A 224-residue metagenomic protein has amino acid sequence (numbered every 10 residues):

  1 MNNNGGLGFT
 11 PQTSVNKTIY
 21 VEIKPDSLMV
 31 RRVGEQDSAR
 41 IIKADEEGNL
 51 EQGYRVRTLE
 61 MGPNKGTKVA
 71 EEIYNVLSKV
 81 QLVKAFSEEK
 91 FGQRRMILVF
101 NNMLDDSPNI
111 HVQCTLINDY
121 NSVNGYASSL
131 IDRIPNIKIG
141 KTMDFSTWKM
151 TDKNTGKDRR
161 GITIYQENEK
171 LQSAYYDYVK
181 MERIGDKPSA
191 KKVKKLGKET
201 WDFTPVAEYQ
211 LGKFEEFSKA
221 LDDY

Functional and structural regions predicted by a protein language model:
M1-T115, S128-P135, M150-G197, F203-D223: OB-fold ssDNA-binding interfaces and closely related basic DNA-contact patches used across DNA replication/repair
D119-S129: Short, structured beta-strand/loop micro-motifs enriched in basic residues and often containing a Trp
